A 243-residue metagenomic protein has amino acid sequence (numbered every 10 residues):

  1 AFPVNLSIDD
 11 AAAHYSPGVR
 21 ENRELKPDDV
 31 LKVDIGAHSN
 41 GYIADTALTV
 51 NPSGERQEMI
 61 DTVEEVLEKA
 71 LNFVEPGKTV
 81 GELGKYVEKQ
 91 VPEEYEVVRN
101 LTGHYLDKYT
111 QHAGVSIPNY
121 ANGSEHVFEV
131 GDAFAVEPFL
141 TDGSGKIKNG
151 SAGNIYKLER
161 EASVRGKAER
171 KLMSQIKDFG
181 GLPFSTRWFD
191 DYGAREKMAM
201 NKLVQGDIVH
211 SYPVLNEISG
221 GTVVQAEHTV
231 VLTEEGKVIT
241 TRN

Functional and structural regions predicted by a protein language model:
A1-N243: Active-site neighborhoods and metal-handling regions in enzymes and metal-associated proteins
